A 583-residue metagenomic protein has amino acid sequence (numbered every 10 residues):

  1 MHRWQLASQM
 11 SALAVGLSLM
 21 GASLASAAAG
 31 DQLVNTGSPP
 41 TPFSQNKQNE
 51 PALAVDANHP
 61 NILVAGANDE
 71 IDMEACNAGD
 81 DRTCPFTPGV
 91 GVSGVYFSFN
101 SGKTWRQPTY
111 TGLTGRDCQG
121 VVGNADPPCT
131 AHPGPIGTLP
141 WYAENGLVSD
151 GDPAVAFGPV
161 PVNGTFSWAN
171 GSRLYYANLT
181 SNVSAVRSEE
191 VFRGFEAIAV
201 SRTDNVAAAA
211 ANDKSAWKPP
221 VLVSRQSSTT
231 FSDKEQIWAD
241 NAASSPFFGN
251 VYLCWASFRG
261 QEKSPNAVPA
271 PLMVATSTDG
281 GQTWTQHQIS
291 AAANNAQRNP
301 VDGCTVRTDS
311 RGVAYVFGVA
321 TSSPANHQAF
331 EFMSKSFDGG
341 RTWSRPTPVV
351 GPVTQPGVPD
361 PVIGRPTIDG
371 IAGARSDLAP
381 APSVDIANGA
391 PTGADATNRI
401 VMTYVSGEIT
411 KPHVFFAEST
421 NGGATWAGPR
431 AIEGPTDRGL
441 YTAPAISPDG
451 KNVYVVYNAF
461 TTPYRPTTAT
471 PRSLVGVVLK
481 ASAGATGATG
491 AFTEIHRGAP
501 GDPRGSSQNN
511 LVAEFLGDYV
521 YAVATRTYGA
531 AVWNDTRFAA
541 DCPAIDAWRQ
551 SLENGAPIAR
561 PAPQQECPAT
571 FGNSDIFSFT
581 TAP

Functional and structural regions predicted by a protein language model:
M1-A7: N-terminal secretory signal peptides that target proteins for export/translocation
S8-Q9, Q297: Short hydrophobic/aromatic segments of transmembrane alpha-helices and their interfaces
Q9-A22: Bacterial N-terminal signal peptides
S26-P583: C-terminal PAP-associated
